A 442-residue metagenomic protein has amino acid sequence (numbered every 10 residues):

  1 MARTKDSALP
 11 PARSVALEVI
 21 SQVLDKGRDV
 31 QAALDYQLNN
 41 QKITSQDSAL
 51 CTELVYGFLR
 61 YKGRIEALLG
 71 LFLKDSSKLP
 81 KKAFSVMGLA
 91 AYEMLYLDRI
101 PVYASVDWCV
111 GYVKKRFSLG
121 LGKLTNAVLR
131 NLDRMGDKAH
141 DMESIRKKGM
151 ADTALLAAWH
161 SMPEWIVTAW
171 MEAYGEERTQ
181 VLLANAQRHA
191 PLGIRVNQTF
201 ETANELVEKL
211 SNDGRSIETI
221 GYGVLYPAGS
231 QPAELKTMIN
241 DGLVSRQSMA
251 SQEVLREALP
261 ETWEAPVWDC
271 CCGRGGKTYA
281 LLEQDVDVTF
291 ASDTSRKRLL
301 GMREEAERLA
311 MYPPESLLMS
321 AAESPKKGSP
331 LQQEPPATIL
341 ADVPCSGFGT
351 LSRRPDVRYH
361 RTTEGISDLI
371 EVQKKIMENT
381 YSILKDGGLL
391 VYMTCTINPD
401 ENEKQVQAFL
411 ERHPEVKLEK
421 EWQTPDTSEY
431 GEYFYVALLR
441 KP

Functional and structural regions predicted by a protein language model:
M1-P442: S-adenosylmethionine
